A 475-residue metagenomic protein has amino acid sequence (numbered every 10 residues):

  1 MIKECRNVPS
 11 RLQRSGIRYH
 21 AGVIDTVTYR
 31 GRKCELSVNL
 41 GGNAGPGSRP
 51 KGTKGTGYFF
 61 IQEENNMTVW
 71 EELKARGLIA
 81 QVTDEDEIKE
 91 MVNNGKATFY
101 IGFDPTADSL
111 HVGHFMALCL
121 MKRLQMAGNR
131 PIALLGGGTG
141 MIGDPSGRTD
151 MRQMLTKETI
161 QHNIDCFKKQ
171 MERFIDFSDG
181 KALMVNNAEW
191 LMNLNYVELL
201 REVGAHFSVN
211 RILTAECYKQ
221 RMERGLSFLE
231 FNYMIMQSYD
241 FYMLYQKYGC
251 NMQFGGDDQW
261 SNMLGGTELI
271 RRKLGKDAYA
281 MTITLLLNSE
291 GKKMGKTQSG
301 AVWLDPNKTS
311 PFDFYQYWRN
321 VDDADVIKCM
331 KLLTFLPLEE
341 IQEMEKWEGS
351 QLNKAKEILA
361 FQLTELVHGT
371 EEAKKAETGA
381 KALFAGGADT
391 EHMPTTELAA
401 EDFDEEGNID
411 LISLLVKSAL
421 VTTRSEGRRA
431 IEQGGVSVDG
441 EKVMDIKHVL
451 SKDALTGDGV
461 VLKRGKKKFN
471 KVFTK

Functional and structural regions predicted by a protein language model:
R18-H20: Compositionally biased, intrinsically disordered low-complexity segments enriched in Pro/Arg/Gln/His
L40-S48, T53-T56: Low-complexity, intrinsically disordered Ser/Thr/Pro- and acidic-rich segments
G57, Q62-Q259, L264-T267, L274-Y279 (+2 more regions): NTP-dependent nucleotidyl-transfer catalytic core
I270-K475: Conserved nucleotide- and phosphate/pyrophosphate-binding catalytic cores in adenylate/nucleotidyl-handling enzymes
